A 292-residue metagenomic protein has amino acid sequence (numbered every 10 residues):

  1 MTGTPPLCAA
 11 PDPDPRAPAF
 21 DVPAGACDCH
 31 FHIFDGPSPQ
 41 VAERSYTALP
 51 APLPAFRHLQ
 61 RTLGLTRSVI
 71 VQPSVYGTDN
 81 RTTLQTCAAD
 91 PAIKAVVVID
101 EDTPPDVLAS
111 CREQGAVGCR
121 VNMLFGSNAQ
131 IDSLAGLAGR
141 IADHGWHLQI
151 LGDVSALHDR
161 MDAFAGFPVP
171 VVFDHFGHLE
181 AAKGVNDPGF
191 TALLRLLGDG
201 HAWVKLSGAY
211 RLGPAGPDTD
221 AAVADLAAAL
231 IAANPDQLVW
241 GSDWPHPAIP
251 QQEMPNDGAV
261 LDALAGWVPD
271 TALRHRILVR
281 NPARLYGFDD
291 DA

Functional and structural regions predicted by a protein language model:
T2-G25, L49-R67, P235-Q237, Q251-A292: Mid-to-C-terminal alpha-helical segments outside catalytic/metal-binding sites
T2-P11, V75-D162, K205-P217: Active-site gating/metal-coordination segments in enzymes
G3-P5, I131-W240: Catalytic pocket-lining loop regions of alpha/beta-barrel enzymes, especially the amidohydrolase/enolase/GH5 lineages
C27-F31, S68-V71, K94-V97, V117-V121 (+4 more regions): Hydrophobic faces of well-ordered beta-strands that scaffold small-molecule active sites in alpha/beta enzyme cores
H30, Q60, T83, C119 (+6 more regions): Conserved, mostly hydrophobic/aromatic
V41-A89: Alpha-helical scaffold segments that flank or form the walls of functional sites
N80-V96, V223-I231, M254-G266: Short, electropositive alpha-helical surface patch
